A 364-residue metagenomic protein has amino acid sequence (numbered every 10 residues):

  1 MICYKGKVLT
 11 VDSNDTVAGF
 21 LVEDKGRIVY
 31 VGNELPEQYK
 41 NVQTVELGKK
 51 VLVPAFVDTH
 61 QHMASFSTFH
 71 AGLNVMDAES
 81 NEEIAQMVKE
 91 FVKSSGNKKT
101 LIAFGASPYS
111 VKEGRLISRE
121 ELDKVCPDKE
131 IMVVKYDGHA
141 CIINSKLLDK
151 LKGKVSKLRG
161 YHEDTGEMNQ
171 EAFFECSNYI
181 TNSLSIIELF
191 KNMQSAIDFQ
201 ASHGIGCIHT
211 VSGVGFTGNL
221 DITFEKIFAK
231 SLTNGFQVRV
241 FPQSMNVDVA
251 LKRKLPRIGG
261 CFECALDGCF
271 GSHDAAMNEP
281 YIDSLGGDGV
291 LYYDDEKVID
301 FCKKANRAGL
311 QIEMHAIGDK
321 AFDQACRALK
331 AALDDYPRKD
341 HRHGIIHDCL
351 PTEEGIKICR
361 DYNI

Functional and structural regions predicted by a protein language model:
I2-Y4, L9, S13-D24, I28-N234 (+4 more regions): Divalent metal-binding segments
H62, R257-D274, N363-I364: Non-cysteine beta-strand/loop elements that form the S-adenosyl-L-methionine
I143, N246-G259: Carboxylate/His-rich catalytic cores and anion/metal-binding grooves
S231, L251-L255, R338, C359-D361: Acidic (Asp/Glu)-rich catalytic clusters
L255-G259, K330-A332, I358-I364: Glycine-enriched alpha-helix->loop->beta-strand junction motifs that scaffold or abut catalytic
D267, F301-Q311, D319-Q324, L350 (+3 more regions): Long, K/E/R/D-enriched contiguous segments that form extended
K304, A328-D335: Conserved helix-loop functional segments at active or binding sites
